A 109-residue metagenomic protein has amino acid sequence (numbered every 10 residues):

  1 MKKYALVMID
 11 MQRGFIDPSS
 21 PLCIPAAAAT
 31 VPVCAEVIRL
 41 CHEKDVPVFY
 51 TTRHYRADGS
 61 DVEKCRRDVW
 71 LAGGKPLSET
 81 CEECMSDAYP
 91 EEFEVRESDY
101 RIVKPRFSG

Functional and structural regions predicted by a protein language model:
M1-S98: Active-site acidic carboxylates
Y100-G109: Glycine-rich oxoanion-binding loops at beta->alpha junctions
